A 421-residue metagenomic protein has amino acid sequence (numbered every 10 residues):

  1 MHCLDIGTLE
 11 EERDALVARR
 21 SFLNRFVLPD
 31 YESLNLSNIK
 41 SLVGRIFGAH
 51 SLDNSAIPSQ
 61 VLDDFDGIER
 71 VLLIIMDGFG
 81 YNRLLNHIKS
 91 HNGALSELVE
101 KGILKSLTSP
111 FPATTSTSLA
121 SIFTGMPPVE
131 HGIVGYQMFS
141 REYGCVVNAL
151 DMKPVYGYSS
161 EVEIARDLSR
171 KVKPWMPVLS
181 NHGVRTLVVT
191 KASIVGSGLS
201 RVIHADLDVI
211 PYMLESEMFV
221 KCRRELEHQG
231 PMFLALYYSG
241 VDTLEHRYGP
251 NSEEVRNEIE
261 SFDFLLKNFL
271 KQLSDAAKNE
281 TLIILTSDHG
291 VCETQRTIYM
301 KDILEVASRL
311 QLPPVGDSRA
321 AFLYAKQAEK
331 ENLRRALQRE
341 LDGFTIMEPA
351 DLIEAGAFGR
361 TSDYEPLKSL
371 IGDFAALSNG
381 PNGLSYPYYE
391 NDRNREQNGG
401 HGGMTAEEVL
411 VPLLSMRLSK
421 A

Functional and structural regions predicted by a protein language model:
M1-A421: Feature captures the catalytic ectodomains and active-site-proximal regions of enzymes that hydrolyze or transfer
